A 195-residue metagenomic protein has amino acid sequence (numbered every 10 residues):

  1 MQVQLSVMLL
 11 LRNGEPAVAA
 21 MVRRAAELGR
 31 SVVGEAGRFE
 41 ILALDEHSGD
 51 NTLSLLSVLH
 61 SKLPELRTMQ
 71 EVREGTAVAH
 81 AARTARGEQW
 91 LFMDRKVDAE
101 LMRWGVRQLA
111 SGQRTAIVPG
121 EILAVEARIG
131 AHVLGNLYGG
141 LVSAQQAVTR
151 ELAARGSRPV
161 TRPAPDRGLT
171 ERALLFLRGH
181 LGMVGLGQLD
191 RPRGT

Functional and structural regions predicted by a protein language model:
M1-S31, A36: N-proximal low-complexity "stem/linker" segments adjacent to membrane-targeting elements
V3-S6, G37-I41, L66-M69: Residue-level recognition of the N-termini of beta-strands and the immediately preceding loop/turn
V22-R23, L53, G87, L101-A110: Short alpha-helix within the catalytic core of nucleotide-sugar-dependent glycosyltransferases
L42-L53: A conserved acidic beta->alpha catalytic loop
S57-L63: Short, conserved SAM-binding/catalytic segment of Class I S-adenosyl-L-methionine-dependent methyltransferases
M69-A85: Glycine-rich, basic loop-to-helix element that forms the pyrophosphate-binding segment of sugar-nucleotide handling
G75, A82, E100-L101, Q113-T195: Conserved catalytic loops of nucleotide-sugar-dependent glycosyltransferases that act on lipid-linked
W90: Short aromatic/hydrophobic "clamp" motif used to bind/position activated sugar donors
